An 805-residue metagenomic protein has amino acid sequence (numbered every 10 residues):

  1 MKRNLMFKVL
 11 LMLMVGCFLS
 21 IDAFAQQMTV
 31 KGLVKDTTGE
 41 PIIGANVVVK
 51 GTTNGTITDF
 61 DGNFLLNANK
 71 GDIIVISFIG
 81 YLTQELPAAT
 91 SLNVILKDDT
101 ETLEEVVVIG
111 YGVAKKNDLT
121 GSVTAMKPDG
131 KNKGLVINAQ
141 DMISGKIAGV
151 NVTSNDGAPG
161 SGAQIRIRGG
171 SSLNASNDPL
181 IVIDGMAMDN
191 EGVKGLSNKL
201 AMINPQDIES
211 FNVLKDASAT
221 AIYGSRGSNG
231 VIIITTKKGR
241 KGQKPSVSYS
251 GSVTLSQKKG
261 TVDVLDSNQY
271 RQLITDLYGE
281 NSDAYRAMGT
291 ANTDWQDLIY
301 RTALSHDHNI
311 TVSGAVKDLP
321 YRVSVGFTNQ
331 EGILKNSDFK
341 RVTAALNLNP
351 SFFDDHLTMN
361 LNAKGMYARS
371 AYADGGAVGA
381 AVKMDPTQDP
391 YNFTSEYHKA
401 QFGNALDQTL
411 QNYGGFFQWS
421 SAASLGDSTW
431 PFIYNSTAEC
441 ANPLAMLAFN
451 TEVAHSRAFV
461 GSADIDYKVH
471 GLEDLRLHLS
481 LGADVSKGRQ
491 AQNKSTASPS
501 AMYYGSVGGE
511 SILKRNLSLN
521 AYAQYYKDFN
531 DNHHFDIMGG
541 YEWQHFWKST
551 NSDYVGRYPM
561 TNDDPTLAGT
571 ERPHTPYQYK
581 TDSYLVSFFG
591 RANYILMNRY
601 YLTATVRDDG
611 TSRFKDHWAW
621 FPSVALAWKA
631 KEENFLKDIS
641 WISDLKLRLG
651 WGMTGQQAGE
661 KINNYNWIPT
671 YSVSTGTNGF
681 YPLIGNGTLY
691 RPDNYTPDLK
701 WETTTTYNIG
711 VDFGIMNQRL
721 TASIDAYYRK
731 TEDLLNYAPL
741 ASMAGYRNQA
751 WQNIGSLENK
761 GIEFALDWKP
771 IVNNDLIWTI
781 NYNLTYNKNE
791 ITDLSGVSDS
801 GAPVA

Functional and structural regions predicted by a protein language model:
K2-F352, L357-M366, D374, V378 (+2 more regions): Short, small/polar-rich motifs associated with maturation and membrane association, primarily at protein termini
G121-M126, P499-M502, A741-Y746: Short glycine/proline- and charge-enriched loop/turn segments that cap or connect secondary-structure elements
S161, K340, K494-S500: Short, conserved phosphate-binding/catalytic loop or strand-edge motifs used in phosphoryl-/nucleotidyl-transfer
D178, Y278, A284, A303-H306 (+6 more regions): Extracellular/periplasmic, surface-exposed regions of secreted and cell-surface proteins
S370-T394, L794-S798: Low-complexity intrinsically disordered tracts that form flexible linkers/tails across taxa
T394, G403-A405: Long, well-ordered, tryptophan-enriched scaffold segments
K399: Switch/coupling segment of Walker-type NTPase motor domains
